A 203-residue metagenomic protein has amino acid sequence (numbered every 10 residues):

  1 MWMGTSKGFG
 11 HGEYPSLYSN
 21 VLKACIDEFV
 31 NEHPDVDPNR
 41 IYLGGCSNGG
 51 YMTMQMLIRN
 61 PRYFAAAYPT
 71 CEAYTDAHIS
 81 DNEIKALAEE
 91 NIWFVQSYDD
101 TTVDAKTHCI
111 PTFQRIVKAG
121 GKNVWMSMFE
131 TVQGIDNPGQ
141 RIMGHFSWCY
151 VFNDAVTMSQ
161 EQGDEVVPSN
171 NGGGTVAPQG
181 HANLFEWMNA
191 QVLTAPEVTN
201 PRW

Functional and structural regions predicted by a protein language model:
M3, G44, T70-C71, V95 (+1 more regions): Alpha/beta-hydrolase-fold catalytic nucleophile elbow
F9-S47: Gly/Ser-rich "nucleophile elbow"/oxyanion-hole loop immediately N-terminal to the catalytic nucleophile in hydrolases
Y18-C25, N48-T53, N60, H108-T112 (+1 more regions): Stable alpha-helical elements in mature extracytoplasmic
D27-P34, I58-R62, Q114-G121, F185 (+1 more regions): Sec-exported extracytoplasmic/periplasmic mature domains
E32-A86: Primarily recognizes the serine-hydrolase "nucleophile elbow" in alpha/beta-hydrolase and SGNH/GDSL folds
A86-I92: Short, proline-enriched alpha-helix->beta-strand connector loops that line the catalytic pocket of alpha/beta-hydrolase
V95, D99-T101, V117-W203: C-terminal catalytic histidine-bearing segment of alpha/beta-hydrolase fold enzymes
T101-H108: Conserved alpha/beta-hydrolase "acid-adjacent" motif
